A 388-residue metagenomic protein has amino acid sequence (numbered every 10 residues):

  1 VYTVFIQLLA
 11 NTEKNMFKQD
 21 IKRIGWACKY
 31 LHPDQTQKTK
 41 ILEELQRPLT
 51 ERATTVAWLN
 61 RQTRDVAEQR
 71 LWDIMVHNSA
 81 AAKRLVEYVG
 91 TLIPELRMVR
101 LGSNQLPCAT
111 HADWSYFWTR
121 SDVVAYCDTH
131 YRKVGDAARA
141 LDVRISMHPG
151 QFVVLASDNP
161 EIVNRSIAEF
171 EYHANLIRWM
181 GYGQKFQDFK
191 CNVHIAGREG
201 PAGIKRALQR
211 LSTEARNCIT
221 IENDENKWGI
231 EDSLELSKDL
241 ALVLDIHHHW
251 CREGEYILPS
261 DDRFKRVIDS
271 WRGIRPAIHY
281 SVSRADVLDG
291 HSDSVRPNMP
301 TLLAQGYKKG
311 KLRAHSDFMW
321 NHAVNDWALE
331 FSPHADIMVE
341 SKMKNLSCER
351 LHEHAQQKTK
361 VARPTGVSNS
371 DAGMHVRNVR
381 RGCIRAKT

Functional and structural regions predicted by a protein language model:
V1-N15: Short, Lys/Arg-enriched N-terminal segments with co-localized hydrophobic residues within the first ~10-30 amino acids
N15-R144, V153-I167, E171, N175 (+5 more regions): Alpha/beta catalytic barrel-like cores
G102-S103, I145-G150, Q184-H194: Core alpha/beta catalytic barrel or barrel-like domain that forms the active/cofactor pocket in diverse metabolic
I145-V153, V243-W250: Histidine-centered catalytic micro-motifs
V163-A241, H247: Eukaryote-skewed repeat-based solenoidal scaffolds used as protein-protein interaction platforms, primarily
E222, S237, A241-L244, R252-P259 (+1 more regions): Active-site-adjacent pocket scaffolds in enzyme catalytic domains
